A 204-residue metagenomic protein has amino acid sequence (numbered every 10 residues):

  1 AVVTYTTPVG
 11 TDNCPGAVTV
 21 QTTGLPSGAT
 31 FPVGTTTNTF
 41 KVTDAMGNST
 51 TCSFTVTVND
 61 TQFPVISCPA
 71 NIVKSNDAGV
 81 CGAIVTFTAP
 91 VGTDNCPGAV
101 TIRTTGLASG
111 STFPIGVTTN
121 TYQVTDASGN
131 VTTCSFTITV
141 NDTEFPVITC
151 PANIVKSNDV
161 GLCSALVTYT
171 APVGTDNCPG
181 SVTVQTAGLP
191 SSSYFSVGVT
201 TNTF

Functional and structural regions predicted by a protein language model:
A1-T203: Proline-threonine-serine-rich low-complexity tracts
